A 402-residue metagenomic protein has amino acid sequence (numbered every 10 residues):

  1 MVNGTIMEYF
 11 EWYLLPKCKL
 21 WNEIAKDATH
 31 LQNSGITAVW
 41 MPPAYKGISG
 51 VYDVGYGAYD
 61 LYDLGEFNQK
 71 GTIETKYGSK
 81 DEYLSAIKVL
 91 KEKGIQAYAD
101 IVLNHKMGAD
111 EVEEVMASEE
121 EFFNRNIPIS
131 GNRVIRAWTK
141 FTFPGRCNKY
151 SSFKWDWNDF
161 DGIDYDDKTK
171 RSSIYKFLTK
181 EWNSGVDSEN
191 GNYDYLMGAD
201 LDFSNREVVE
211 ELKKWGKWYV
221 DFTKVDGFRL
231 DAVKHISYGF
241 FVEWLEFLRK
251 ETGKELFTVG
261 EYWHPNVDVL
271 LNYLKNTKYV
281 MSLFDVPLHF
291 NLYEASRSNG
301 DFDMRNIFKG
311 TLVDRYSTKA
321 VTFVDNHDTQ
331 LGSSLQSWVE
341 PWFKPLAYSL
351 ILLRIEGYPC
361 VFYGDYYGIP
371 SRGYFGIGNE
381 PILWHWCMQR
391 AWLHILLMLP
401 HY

Functional and structural regions predicted by a protein language model:
M1-K19, D194-L201: Boundary/entry segment of secreted carbohydrate-active catalytic domains
M1-M7, A28-N33, G50-Y62, A86-I95 (+3 more regions): Active-site-proximal helices and loops of the catalytic beta/alpha 8
L15-N22, V233-G239: Acidic-and-aromatic substrate-binding clefts and catalytic sites of carbohydrate-active enzymes
Q32-S79, I95: Aromatic-lined carbohydrate-binding/catalytic grooves of carbohydrate-active enzymes
Y45, L103-M107, D161, K176 (+5 more regions): Active-site-proximal loop/turn and secondary-structure-junction residues that shape catalytic pockets, frequently
T75-A109: Substrate-binding cleft of carbohydrate-active enzyme catalytic domains
C147-E207, D221: Long, low-complexity, polar/charged, intrinsically disordered or flexibly structured peripheral segments
